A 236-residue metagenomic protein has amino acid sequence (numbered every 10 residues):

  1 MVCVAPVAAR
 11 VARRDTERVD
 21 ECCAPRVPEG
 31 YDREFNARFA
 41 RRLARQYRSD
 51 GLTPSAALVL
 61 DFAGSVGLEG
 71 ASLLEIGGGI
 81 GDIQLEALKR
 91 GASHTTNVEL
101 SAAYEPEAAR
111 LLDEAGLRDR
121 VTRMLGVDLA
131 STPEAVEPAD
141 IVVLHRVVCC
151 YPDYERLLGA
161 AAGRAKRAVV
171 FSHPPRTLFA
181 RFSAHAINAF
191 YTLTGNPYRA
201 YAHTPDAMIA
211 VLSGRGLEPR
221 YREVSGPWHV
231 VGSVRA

Functional and structural regions predicted by a protein language model:
V2-G67: Conserved class I S-adenosyl-L-methionine
A71-G79: Conserved class I S-adenosyl-L-methionine
I80-D128: Class I SAM-dependent methyltransferase SAM/SAH-binding core
S131-V136: Short conserved loop adjoining the S-adenosyl-L-methionine
I141-D153: A short SAM/SAH-binding and catalytic strip from SAM-dependent methyltransferases
Y151-A161: A short, conserved alpha-helix within the catalytic core of class I
K166-P175: Conserved beta-strand signature within the Rossmann-like core of class I S-adenosyl-L-methionine
Y198-G216: Short alpha-helix
